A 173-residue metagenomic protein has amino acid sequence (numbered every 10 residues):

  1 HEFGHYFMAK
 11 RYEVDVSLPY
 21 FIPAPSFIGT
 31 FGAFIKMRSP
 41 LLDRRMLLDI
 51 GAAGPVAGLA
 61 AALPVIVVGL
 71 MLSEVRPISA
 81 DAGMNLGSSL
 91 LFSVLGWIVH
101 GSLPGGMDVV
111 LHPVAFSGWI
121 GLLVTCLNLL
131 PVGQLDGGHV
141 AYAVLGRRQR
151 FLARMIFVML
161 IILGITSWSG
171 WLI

Functional and structural regions predicted by a protein language model:
E2-I173: Hydrophobic transmembrane alpha-helices and their immediate loop junctions in multi-pass integral membrane proteins
